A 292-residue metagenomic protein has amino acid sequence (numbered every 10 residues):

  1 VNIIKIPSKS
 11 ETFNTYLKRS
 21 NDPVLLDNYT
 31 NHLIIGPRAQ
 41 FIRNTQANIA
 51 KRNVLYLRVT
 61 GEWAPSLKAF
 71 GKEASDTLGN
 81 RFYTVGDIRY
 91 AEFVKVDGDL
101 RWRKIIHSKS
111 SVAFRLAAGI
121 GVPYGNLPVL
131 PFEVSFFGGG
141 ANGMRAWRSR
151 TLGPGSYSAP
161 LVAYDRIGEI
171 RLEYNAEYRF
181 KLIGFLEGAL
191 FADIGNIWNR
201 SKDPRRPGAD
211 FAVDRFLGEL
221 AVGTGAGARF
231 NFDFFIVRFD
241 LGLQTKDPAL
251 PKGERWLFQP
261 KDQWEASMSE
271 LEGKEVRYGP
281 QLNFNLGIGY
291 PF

Functional and structural regions predicted by a protein language model:
V1-F180, F185, L190-R215: C-terminal outer-membrane beta-barrel translocator/porin domains of Gram-negative envelope proteins and their
L26, P251-N283: Surface-exposed intrinsically disordered loops and tails
D99-L100, F132-G138, T224-F230, D262 (+1 more regions): Feature captures outer-membrane beta-barrel proteins of Gram-negative bacteria and organelles
L172-F180, G188, I194, L220-F232 (+1 more regions): Conserved C-terminal beta-signal and adjacent last beta-strands/turns of outer-membrane beta-barrel proteins
G188-F191, I236-G242: Conserved active-site loop/cleft motifs that coordinate metal ions or position small ligands
D193-G195, R200, G225, Q244-P248 (+1 more regions): Flexible, small/polar- and glycine-enriched "cap/hinge" segments at structural transition points
P204-F232, F258-Q259: Strand-loop-strand
F230-F235, V276-F292: Outer-membrane beta-barrel "beta-signal"
